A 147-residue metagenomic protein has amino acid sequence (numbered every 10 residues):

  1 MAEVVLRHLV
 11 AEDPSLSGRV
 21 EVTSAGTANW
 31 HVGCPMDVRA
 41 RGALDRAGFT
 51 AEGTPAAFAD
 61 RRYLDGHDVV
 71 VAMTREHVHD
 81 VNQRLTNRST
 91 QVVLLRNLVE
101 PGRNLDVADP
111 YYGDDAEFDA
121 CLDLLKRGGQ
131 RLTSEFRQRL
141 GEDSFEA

Functional and structural regions predicted by a protein language model:
M1-A147: Short polar/charged helix/loop
